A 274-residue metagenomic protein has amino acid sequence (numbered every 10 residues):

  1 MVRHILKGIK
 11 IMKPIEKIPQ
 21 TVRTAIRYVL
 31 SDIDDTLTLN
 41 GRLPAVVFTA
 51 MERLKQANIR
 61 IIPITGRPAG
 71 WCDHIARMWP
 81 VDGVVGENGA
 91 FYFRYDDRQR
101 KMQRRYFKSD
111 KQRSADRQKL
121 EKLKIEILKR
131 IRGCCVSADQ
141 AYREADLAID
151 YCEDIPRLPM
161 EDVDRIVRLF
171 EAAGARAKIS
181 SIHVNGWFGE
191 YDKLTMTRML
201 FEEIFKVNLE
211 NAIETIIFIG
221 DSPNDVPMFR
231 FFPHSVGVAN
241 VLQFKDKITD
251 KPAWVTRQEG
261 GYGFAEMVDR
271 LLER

Functional and structural regions predicted by a protein language model:
M1-S31, R53: Non-catalytic pre-domain segments flanking phosphatase-related domains
P19, T24, P44, W187 (+1 more regions): Mg2+-dependent phosphoryl-transfer enzymes with acidic/Ser/Thr/Gly-rich catalytic loops
V22-G41, F229: Asp-based phosphoryl-transfer active-site loop
V29, L54, V84, S235-G237 (+1 more regions): Short, well-ordered beta-strand core segments
L43-D139: Active-site phosphate-binding/coordination module
W79-P80, N88, A173, F231-F232 (+1 more regions): Short, structured coil segments at secondary-structure junctions
L123-F231: Conserved acidic, metal-coordinating active-site core of Asp-based, Mg2+-dependent phosphoryl-transfer enzymes
